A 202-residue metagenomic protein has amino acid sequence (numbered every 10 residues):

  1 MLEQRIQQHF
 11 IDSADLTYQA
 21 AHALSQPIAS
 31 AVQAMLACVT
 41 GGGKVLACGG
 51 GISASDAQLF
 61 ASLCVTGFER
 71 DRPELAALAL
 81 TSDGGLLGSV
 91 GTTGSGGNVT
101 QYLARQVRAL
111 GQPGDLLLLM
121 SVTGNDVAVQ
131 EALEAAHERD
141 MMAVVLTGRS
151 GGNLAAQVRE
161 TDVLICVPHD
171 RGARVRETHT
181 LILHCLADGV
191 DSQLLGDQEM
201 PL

Functional and structural regions predicted by a protein language model:
M1-H22: Generic N-terminal amphipathic, Lys/Arg-enriched alpha-helix
A34-G111: Glycine-rich, small/polar surface segments that engage phosphate groups of diverse ligands
S53-Q58, N125-A132, L154: Short glycine/serine/threonine-rich phosphate/pyrophosphate-binding segments that cradle anionic phosphate groups
T81, S121, T147, L164-A173: Short beta->alpha connector loops at strand-helix junctions that form conserved, small/polar/Pro-enriched
G94-E134: Internal catalytic-core helix/loop-beta-alpha segment that presents or stabilizes conserved functional determinants
L117, A143, T161-I165: Short, well-ordered beta-strand core segments
L146-T161: Short, glycine/polar-rich helix-capping loops at beta-to-alpha or helix-loop-helix junctions that flank or form
G172-L202: A charged, well-structured terminal subsegment
